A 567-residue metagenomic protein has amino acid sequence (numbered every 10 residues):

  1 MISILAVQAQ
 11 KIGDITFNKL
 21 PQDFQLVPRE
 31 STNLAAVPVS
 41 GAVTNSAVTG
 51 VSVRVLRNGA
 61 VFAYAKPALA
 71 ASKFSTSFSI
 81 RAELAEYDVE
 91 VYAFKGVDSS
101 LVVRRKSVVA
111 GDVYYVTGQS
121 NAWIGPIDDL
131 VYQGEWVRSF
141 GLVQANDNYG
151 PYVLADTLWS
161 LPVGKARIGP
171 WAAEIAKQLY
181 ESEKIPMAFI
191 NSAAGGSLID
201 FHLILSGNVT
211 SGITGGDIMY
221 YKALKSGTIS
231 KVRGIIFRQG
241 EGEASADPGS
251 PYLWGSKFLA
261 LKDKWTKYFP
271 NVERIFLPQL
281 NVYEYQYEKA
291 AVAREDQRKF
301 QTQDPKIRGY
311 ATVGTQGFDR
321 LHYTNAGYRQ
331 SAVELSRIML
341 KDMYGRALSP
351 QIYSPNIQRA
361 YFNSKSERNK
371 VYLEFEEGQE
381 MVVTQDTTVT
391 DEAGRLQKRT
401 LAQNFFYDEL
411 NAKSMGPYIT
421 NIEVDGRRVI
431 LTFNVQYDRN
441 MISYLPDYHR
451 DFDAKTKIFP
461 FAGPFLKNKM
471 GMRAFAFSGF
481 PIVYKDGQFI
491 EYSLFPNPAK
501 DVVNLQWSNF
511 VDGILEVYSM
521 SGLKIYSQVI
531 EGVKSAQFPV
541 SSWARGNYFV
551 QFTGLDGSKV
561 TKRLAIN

Functional and structural regions predicted by a protein language model:
M1-G13: Bacterial Sec-dependent N-terminal signal peptides
L5-Q8, L401, P498, S535: Residue-level detector of intrinsically disordered, flexible termini and proteolytic processing junctions
V7, F433-D438, V540, A544-G546: Short, surface-exposed loop and linker segments with low hydrophobicity and enrichment for Pro/Ser/Thr
Q10-G487: Cell-envelope and extracellular/periplasmic
F489-F495, K500-N567: C-terminal outer-membrane/trafficking sorting elements
